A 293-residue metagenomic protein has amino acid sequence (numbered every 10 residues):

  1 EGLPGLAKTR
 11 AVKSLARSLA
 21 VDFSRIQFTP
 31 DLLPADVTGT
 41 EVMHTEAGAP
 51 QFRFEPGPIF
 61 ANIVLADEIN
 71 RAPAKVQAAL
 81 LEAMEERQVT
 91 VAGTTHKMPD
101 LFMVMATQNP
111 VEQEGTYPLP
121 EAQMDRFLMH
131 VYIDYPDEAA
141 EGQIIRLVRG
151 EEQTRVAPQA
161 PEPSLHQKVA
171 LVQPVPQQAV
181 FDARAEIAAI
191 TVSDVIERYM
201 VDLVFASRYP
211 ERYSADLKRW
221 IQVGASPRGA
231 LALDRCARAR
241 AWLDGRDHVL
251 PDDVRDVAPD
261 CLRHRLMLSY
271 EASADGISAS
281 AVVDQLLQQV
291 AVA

Functional and structural regions predicted by a protein language model:
E1-T29: Walker A/P-loop
G2, D67-E68, A79: Walker B catalytic acidic pair
L3, V37, T107: P-loop (Walker A) phosphate-binding loop of NTP-binding proteins
L33-G48: Conserved NTP-binding/hydrolysis module of P-loop NTPases
H44-A49, A72, V76, M84-V175 (+2 more regions): Canonical AAA+ ATPase core
H44-L65: Conserved alpha-helical scaffold flanking the Walker A/P-loop in AAA+ ATPase domains
Q159-A230: Conserved AAA+ ATPase small/helical "lid" subdomain
D194, R208-A293: C-terminal engagement/docking regions of AAA+ P-loop ATPases
